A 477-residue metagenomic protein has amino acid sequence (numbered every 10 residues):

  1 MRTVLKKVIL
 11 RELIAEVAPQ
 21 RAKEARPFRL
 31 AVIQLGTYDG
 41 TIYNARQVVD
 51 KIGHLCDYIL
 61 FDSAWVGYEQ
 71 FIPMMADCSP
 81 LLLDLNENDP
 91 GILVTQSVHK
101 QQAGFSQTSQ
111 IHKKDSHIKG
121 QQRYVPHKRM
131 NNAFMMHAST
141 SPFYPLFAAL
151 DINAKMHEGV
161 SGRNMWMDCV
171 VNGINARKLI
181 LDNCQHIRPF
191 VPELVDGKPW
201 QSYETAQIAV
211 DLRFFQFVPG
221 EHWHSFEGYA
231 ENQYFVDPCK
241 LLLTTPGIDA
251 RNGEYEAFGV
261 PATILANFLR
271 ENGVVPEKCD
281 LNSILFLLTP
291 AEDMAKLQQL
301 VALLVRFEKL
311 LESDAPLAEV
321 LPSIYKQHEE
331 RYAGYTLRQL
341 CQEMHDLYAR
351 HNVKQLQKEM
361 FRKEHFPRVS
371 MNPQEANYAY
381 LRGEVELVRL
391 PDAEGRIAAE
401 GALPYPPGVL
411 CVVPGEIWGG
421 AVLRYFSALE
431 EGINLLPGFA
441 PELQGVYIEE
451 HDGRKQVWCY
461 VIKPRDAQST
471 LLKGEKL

Functional and structural regions predicted by a protein language model:
M1-C184: Conserved PLP-enzyme active-site core in the AAT-like
K7-V8, E12, V160-L477: Non-catalytic terminal extensions of PLP-dependent enzymes
